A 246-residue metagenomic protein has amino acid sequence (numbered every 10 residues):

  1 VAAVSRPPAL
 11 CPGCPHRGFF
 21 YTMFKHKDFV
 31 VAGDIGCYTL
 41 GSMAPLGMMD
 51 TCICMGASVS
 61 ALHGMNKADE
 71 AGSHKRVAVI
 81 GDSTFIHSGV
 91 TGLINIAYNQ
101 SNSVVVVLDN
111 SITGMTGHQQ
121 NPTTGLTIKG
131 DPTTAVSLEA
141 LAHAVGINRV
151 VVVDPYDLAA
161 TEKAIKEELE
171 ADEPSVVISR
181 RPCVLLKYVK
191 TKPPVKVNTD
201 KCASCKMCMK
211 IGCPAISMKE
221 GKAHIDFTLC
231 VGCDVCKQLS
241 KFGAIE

Functional and structural regions predicted by a protein language model:
V1-L62, A68-A71: Active-site diphosphate/adenylate-binding microenvironment
P7, C14-H16, G33-G36, M55-S58 (+6 more regions): Fold-independent oxyanion-binding glycine-rich loops and adjacent beta-strand/coil segments at enzyme active sites
S42-I178, V189: Thiamine diphosphate
K67, G72, V195-S204, H224: Generic long, charged, amphipathic alpha-helical segments
E167-S217: Glycine/aspartate-rich loop-and-adjacent alpha/beta segment that forms the canonical ThDP
A203-H224, V231, V235-E246: Iron-sulfur cluster-binding cysteine motifs and their immediate structural context in ferredoxin-like electron-transfer
